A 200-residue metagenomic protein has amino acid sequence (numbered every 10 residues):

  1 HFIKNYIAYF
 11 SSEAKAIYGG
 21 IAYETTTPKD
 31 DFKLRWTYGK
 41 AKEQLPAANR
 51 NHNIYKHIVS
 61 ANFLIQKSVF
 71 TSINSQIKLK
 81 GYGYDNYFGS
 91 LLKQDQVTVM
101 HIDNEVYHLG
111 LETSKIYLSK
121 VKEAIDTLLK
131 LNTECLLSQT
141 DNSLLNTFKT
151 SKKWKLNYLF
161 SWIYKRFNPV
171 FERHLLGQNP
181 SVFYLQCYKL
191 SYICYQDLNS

Functional and structural regions predicted by a protein language model:
H1-K33: Conserved donor NDP-sugar-binding/catalytic core segment of glycosyltransferases
G20, R35-Y55: Short, flexible, basic/aromatic active-site loop/helix in glycosyltransferases
H57-N74: Conserved nucleotide-sugar donor-binding and metal-coordinating catalytic region shared by glycosyltransferases
N62, G81, T98-V99: A residue-level structural signature of the nucleotidyltransferase/glycosyltransferase Rossmann-like core
I65, Y84, H101-I102: A conserved hydrophobic position in a structured secondary element of the catalytic/binding core that shapes
G81-S90: Acidic donor-binding loop at a coil-to-helix junction in glycosyltransferase catalytic cores that engages
Q94-C135: Active-site donor/metal-binding and catalytic loop motifs of nucleotide-sugar-dependent glycosylation enzymes
E123, D141-S200: Non-catalytic, C-terminal membrane-associated alpha-helical segments of glycosyltransferases
